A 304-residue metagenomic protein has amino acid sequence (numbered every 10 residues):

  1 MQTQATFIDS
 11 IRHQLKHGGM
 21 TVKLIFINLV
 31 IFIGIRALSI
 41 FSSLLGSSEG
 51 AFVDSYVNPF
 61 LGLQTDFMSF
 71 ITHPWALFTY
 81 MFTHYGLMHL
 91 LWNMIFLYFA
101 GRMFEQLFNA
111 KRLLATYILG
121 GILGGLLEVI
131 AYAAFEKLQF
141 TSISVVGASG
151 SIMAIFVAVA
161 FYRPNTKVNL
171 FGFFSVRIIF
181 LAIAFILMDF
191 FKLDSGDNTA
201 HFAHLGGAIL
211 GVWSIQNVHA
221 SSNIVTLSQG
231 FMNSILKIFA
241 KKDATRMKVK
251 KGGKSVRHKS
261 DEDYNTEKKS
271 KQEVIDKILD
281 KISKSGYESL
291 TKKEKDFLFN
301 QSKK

Functional and structural regions predicted by a protein language model:
M1-R257, D261-D263, S270, V274 (+1 more regions): A detector for small-residue-rich transmembrane helices and their helix-helix packing motifs
K268-K304: Terminal membrane-proximal soluble interaction domains of membrane-associated proteins
